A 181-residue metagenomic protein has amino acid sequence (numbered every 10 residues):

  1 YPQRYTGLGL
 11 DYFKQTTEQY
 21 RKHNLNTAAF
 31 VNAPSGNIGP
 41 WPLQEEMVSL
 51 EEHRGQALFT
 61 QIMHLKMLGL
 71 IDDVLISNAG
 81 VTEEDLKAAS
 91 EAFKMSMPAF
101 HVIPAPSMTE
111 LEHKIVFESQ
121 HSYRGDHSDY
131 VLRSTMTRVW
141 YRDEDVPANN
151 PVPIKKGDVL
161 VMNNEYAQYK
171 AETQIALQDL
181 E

Functional and structural regions predicted by a protein language model:
Y1-P104: Catalytic alpha/beta core domains of metabolic enzymes, predominantly
I103-E181: C-terminal functional modules
